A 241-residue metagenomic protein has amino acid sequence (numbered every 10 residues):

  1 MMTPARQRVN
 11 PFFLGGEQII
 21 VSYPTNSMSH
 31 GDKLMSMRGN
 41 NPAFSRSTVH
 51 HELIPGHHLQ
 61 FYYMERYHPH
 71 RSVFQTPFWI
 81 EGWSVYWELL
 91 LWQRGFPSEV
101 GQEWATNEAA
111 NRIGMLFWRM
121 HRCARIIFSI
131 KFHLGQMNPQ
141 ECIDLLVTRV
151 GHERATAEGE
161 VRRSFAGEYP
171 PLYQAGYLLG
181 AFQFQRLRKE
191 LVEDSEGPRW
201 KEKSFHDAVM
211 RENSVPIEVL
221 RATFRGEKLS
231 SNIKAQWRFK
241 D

Functional and structural regions predicted by a protein language model:
M1-D241: Long, His/Glu/Asp-enriched segments that create or flank divalent metal/ion-associated functional microenvironments
